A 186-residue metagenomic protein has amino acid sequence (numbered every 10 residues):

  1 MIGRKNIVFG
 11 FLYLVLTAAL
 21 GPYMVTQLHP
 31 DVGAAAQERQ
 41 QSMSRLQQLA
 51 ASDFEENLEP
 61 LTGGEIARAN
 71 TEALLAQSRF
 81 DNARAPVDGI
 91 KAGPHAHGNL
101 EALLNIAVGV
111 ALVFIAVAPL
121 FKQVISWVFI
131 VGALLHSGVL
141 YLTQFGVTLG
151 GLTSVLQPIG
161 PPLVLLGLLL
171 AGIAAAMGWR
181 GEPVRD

Functional and structural regions predicted by a protein language model:
M1-D186: Hydrophobic alpha-helical transmembrane segments of multi-pass integral membrane proteins
